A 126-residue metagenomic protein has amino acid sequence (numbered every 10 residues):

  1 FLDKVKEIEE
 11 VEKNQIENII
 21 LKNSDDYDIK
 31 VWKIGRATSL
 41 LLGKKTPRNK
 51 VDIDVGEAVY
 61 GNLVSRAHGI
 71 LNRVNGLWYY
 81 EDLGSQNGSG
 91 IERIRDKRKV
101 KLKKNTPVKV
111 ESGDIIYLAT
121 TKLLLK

Functional and structural regions predicted by a protein language model:
F1-N62, K109-E111, L124-K126: Intrinsically disordered, low-complexity acidic Ser/Thr-rich regulatory segments
G69-L71: Buried hydrophobic-core signal for structured, non-transmembrane domains
R73-N75: Localized edge beta-strand/strand-to-loop motifs within extracellular or lumenal beta-rich domains
L77-Y79, G84, E92-K126: C-terminal boundary/linker segments immediately following FHA domains
